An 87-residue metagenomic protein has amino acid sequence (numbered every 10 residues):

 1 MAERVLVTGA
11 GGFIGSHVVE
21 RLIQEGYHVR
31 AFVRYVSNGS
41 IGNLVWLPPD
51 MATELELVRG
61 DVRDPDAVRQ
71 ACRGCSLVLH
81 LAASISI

Functional and structural regions predicted by a protein language model:
M1-I87: N-terminal Rossmann-like NAD(P)+-binding domain of SDR-like oxidoreductases, especially those catalyzing
